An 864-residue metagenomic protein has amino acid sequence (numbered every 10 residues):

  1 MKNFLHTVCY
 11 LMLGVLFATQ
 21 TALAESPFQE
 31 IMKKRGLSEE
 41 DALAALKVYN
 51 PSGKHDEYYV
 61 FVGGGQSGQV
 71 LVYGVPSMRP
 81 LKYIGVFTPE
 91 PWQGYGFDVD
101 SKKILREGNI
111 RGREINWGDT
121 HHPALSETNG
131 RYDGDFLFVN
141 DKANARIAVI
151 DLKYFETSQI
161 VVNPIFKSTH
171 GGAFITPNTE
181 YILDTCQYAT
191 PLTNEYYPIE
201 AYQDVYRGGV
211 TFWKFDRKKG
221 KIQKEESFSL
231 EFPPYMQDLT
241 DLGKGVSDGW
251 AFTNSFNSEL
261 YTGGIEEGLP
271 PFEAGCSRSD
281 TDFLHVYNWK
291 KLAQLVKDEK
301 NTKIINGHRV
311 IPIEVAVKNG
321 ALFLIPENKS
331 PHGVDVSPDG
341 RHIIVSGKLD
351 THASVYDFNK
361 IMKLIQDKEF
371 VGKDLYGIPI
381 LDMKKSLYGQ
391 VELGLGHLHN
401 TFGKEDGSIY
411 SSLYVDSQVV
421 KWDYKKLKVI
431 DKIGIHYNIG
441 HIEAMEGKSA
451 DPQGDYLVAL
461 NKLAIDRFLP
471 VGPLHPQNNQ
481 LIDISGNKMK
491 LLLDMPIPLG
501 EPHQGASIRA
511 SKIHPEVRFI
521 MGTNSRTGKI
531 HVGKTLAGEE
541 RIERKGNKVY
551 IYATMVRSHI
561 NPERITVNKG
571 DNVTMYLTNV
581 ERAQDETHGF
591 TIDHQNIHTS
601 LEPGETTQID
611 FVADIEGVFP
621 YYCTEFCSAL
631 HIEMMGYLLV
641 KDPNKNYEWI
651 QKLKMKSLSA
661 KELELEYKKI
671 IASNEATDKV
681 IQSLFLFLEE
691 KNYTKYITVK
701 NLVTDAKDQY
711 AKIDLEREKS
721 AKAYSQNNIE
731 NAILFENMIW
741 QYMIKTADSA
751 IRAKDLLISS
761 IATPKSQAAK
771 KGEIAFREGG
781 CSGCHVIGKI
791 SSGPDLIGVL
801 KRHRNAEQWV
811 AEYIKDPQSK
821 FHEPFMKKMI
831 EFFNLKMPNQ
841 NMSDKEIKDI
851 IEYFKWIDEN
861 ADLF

Functional and structural regions predicted by a protein language model:
A24-E543, N547, D585, D610 (+1 more regions): Predominantly soluble domains enriched in secretory-pathway, periplasmic, or organellar proteins
V70, P620-F626, G772, E778-G788 (+2 more regions): The canonical Cys-X-X-Cys-His
V75, F358, F626-S628, R777 (+4 more regions): Detector for the c-type heme attachment site
L137, N737-S759, Q808, L835-F864: C-terminal capping alpha-helices of c-type cytochrome domains
E539, L601-E662, A861: Extracellular/periplasmic metallocenter environments
I542-N572: N-terminal edge beta-strand
M635-K641, E773, G783-D816, F821 (+1 more regions): Gly/Gly-Pro-rich "capping" loops immediately C-terminal to redox-active cysteine motifs in periplasmic/lumenal
K645-W649, L653-L665, D755-R777, F864: Electrostatic cytochrome c docking/interface patches
